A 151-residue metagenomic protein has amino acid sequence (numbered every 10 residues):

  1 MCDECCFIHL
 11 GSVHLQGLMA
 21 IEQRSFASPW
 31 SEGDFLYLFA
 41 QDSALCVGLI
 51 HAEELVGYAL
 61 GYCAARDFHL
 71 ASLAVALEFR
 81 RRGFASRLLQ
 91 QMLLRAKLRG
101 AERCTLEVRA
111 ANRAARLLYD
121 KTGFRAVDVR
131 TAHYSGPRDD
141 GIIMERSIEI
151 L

Functional and structural regions predicted by a protein language model:
C2-E78, R82, L89-R99, D128 (+1 more regions): Acetyl-CoA-dependent GNAT
L70, C104-V108: Conserved hydrophobic beta-strand within the GNAT/NAT acetyltransferase core sheet that lines the active-site cleft
A76, R80, R109-A111, G136: Residue-level recognition of the GNAT/N-acetyltransferase active site
G83, G123: Short glycine-rich hinge loops at helix-strand junctions in the catalytic core of two-component histidine kinases
L89, N112-A115, A132-P137: Short glycine/proline-centered loop/turn elements that form peptide/ligand docking sites
E107, R125-I143: Conserved catalytic-core motifs of GNAT/GCN5-like acyltransferases
